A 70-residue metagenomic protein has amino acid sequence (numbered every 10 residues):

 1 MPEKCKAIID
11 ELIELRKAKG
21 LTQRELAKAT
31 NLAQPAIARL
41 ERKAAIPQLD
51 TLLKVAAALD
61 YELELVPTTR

Functional and structural regions predicted by a protein language model:
M1-A7, A57, R70: N-terminal flexible/basic segments that precede or flank functional cores
E3-A7, L21, K43-D50: Residues at secondary-structure transition points
D10-A27: Short basic helix-loop element that most often maps to the first helix and adjoining turn of HTH DNA-binding modules
A27, A38, L52: Alpha-helical and His/Cys-centered functional microenvironments
N31-I46: Recognition helix of helix-turn-helix/homeodomain-like DNA-binding domains that insert into the DNA major groove
D50-L65: DNA major-groove recognition helix of helix-turn-helix/homeodomain DNA-binding modules
